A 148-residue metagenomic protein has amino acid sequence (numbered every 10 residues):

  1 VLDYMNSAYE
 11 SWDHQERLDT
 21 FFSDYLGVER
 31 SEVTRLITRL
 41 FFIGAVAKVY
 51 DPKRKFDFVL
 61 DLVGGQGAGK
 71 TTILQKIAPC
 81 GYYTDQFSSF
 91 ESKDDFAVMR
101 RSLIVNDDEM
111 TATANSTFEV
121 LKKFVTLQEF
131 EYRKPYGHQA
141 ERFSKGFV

Functional and structural regions predicted by a protein language model:
V1-R101: P-loop NTPase catalytic core of nucleic-acid-dependent motor ATPases
I37, N115-S116, K145: Charged, alpha-helix-enriched surfaces in structured cytosolic catalytic cores of large nucleotide-utilizing machines
V59, I104, F147: A residue-level signal for beta-strand positions that form part of recognition/binding surfaces within mature
D95-R100, R133-V148: AAA+/SF3 P-loop NTPase mechanochemical coupling elements
L103-T126: Conserved AAA+/SF3 P-loop NTPase catalytic/coupling segment centered on the Walker-B
F118-E141: Conserved catalytic/switch belt of AAA+ P-loop NTPases
